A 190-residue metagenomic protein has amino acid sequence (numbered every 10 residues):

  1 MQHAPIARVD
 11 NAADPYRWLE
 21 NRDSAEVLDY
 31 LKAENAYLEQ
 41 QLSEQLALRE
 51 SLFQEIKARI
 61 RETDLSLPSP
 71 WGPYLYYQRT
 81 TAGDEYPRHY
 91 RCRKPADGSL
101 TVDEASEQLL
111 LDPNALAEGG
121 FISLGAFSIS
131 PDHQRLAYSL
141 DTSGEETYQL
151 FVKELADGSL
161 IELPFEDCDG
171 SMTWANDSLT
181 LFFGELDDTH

Functional and structural regions predicted by a protein language model:
M1-H190: Beta-propeller folds
